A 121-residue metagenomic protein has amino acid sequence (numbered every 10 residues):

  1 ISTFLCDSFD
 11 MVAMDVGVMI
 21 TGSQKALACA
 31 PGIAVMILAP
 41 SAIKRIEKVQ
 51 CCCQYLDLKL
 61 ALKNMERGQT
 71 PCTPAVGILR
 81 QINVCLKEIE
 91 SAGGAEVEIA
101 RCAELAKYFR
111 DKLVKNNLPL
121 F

Functional and structural regions predicted by a protein language model:
I1, M19-G22, C29: General beta-strand structural signal in soluble alpha/beta enzymes
I1-M11: Catalytic PLP-binding core of fold-type I/II PLP enzymes
D10-M14, I33-M36: Short, glycine/charged-enriched secondary-structure capping and boundary segments
M11-Q24: Conserved active-site segment immediately N-terminal to the catalytic lysine that forms the internal aldimine
I20-S23, M65-Q69, V114-N117: Glycine-rich, charged/polar anion/phosphate-binding loops that engage phosphate groups from diverse ligands
A26-R110: Active-site C-terminal subdomain of aminotransferase-like
Y108-F121: Conserved small-domain helix->loop->beta segment predominantly found in fold-type I
